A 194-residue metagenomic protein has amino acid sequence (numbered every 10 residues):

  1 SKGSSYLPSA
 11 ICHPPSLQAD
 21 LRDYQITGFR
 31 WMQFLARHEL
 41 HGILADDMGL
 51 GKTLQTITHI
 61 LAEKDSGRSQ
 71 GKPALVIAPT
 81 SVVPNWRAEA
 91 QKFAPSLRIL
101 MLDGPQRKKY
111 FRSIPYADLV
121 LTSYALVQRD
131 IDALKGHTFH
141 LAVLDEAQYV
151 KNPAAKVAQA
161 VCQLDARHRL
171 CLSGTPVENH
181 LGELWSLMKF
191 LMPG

Functional and structural regions predicted by a protein language model:
K2-G194: ASCE P-loop NTPase motor core, strongest for the SF2 helicase catalytic module
